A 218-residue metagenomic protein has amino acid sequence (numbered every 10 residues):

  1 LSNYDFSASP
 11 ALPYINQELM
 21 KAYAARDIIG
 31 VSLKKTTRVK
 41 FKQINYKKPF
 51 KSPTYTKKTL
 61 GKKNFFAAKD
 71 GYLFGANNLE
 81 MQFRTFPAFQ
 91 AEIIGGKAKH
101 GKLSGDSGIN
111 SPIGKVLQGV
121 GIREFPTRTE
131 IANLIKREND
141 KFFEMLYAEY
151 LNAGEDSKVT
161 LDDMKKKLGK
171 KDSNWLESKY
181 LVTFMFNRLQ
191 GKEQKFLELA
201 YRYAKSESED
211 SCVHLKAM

Functional and structural regions predicted by a protein language model:
L1-M218: Short, positively charged
